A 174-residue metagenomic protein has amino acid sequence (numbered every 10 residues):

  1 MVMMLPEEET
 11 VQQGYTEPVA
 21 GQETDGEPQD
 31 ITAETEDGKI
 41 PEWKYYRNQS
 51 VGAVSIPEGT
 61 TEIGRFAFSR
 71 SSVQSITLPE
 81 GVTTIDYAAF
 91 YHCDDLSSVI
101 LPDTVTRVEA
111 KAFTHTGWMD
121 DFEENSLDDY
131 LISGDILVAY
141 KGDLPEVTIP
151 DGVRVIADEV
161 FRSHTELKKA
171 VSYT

Functional and structural regions predicted by a protein language model:
M3, E9-E17, G21-G38, N48-E62 (+5 more regions): Structural signature of tandem-repeat unit edges
W43, I136-V138: Eukaryote-biased recognition of intrinsically disordered, low-complexity regulatory segments
Y87-A88, A110-K111, D135: Right-handed parallel beta-helix
